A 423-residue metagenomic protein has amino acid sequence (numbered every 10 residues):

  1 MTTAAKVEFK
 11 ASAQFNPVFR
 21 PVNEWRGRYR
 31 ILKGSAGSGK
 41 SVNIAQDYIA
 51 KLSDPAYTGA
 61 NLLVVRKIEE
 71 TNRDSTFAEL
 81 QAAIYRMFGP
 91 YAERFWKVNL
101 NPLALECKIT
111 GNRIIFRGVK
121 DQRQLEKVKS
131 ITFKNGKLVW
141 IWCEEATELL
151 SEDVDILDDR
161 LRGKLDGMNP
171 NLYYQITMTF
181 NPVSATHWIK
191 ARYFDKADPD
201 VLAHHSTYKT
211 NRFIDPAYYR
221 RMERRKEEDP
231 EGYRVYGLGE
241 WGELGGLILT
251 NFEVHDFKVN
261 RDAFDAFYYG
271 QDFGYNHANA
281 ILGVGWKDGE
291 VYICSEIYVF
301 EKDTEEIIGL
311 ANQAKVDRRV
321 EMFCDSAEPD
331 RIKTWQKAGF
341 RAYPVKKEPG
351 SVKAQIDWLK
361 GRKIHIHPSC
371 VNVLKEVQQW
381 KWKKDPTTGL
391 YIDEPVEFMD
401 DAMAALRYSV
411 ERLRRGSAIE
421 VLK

Functional and structural regions predicted by a protein language model:
M1-Y29: Pre-P-loop entry segment of helicase/translocase ATPase cores
S41-Y57: Walker A/P-loop NTP-binding motif
A60-N72: Conserved RecA-like ASCE P-loop NTPase motor core of nucleic-acid helicases/translocases
T71-V139: Inter-Walker segment of RecA-like/P-loop motor cores
G136-V154: SF2 helicase catalytic motif II
E148-R225: ASCE P-loop NTPase helicase motor core
N211-Q271: ATPase catalytic-site recognition across NTP-hydrolyzing enzymes
A280-E397, G416-K423: Mg2+-dependent endonuclease catalytic cores in nucleic-acid-processing enzymes, primarily RNase H-like
